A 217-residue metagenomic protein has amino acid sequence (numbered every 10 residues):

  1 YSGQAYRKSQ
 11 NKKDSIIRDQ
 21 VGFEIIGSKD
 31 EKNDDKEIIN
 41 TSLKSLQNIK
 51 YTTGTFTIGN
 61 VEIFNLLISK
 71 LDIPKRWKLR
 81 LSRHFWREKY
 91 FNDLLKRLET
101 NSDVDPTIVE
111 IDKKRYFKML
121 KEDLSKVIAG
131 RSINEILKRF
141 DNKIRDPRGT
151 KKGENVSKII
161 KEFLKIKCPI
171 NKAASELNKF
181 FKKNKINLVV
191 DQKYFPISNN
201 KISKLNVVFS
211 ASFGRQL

Functional and structural regions predicted by a protein language model:
Y1-K8, T55-L66, H84: Short, glycine/charge-rich beta-strand/loop segments that flank catalytic centers and engage negatively charged groups
Y1-Y51, D103-L217: Positively charged, Gly/Ser-enriched RNA/tRNA-binding surfaces
E31, K50-F56, R76-K78: Short secondary-structure capping/junction motifs at helix and strand boundaries
I38, N60-I63, L81, Y90 (+2 more regions): Internal, well-ordered alpha-helical segments in soluble enzyme and binding-protein domains
Q47-N48, T57, N65-P74: Charged, amphipathic alpha-helical linkers/stalks
G54-G59, L79-F85, V190-F195: A generic structural motif
N60-I63, R87, T100-S102, R148-K152: Intrinsic-disorder/low-complexity, polar/charged segments
D72-V104: Acidic, His- and aromatic-enriched active-site or binding-groove loops in soluble protein domains that engage sugars
